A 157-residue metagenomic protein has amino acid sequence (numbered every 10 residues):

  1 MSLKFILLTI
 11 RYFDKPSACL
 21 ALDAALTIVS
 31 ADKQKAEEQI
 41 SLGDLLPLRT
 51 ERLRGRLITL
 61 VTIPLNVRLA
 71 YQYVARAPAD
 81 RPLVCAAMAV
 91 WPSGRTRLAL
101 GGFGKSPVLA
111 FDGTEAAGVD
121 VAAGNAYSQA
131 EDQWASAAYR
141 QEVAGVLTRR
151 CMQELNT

Functional and structural regions predicted by a protein language model:
M1-T157: C-terminal structural segment of proteins
